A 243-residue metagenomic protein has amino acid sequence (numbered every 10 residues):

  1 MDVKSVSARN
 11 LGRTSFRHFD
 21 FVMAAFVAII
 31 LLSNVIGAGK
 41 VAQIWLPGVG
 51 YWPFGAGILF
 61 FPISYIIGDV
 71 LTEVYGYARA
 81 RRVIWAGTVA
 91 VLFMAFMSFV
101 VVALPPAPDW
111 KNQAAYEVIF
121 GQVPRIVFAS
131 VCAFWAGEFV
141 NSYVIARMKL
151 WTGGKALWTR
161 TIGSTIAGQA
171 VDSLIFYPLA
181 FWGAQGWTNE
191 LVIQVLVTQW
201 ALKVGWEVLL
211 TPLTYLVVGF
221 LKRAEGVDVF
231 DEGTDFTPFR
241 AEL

Functional and structural regions predicted by a protein language model:
R9-A25: N-terminal membrane topogenic signal
V27-Q43: Alpha-helical transmembrane segments of multi-pass membrane proteins
G37, V41, M94-V102, G137 (+4 more regions): Alpha-helical transmembrane segments and their lipid-water interface positions in multi-pass membrane proteins
L59-V70: Central hydrophobic cores of alpha-helical transmembrane segments in multi-pass inner-membrane proteins across all
V91-D109, S130, F134-E138, Q169: Transmembrane alpha-helix/helix-exit interface in multi-pass inner-membrane proteins
V100-R125: Membrane-interface interhelical connector segments
W151-A170: Internal alpha-helical transmembrane segments of multi-pass membrane proteins
V217-L243: Short, highly charged, low-complexity non-transmembrane loops/tails of multi-pass membrane proteins
